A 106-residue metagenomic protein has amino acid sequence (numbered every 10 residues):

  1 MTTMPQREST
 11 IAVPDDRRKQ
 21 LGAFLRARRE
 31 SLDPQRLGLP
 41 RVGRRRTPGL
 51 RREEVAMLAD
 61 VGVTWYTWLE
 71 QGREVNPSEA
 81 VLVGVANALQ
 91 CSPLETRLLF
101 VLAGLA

Functional and structural regions predicted by a protein language model:
M1-M4, M57: Detector for methionine-enriched segments
T3-A27, P77-V83, N87-A106: Short amphipathic recognition helices of helix-turn-helix/homeodomain-type DNA-binding modules
P14, K19-L58: Short basic helix-loop element that most often maps to the first helix and adjoining turn of HTH DNA-binding modules
R36, V61-L69, P77-A80, L94-L98: Short N-terminal amphipathic alpha-helices
G38, V42, G72, V83 (+1 more regions): Flexible domain-boundary/linker segments
V42-R46, R52-E53, A59-N76, A86: Recognition helix of helix-turn-helix/homeodomain-like DNA-binding domains that insert into the DNA major groove
